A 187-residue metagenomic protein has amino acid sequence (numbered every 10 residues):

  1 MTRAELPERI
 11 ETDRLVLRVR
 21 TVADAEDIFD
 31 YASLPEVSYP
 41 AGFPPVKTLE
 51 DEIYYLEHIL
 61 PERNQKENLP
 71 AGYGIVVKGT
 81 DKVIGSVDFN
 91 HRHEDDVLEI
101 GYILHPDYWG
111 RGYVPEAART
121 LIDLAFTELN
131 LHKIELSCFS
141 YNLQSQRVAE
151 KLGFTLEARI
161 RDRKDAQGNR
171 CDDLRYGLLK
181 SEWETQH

Functional and structural regions predicted by a protein language model:
M1-S38, G72, V76-H187: Acyl-donor (CoA/ACP) binding surface of acyl/acetyltransferases
I10, K47-T48, N64, W109: A generic alpha-helix propensity feature with a strong bias for hydrophobic helices
A32, A41, R63-Q65: Hydrophobic residues in alpha-helical segments
E36-H58: Conserved GNAT-fold acetyl-CoA-binding loop/helix
V37, V46, Q65-N68, I134: Secondary-structure boundary/capping residues
T48-E50, E62-R63, G168, W183: A short hydrophobic/aromatic micro-motif that marks alpha-helical segments and, especially, helix-coil
I59-G74: A short helix-loop-beta-strand connector motif used in the catalytic cores of GNAT acetyltransferases and, in some
